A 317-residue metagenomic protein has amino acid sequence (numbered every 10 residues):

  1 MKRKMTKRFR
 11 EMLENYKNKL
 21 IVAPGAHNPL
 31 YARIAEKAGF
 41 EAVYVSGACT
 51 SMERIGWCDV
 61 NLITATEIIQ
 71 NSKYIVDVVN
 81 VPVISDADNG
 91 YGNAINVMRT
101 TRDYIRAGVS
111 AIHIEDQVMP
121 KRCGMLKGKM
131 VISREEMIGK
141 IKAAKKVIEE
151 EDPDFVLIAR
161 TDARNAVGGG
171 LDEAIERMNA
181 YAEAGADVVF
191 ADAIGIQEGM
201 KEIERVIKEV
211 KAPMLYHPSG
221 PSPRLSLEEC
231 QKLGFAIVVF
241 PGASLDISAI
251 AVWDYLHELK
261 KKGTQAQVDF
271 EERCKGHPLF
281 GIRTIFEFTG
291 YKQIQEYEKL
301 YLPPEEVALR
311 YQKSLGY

Functional and structural regions predicted by a protein language model:
K2-R3, A243-Y317: Extended, intrinsically disordered, low-complexity segments
K2-Y216, G220-F240, I247-I250, H257 (+1 more regions): Alpha/beta enzyme core
